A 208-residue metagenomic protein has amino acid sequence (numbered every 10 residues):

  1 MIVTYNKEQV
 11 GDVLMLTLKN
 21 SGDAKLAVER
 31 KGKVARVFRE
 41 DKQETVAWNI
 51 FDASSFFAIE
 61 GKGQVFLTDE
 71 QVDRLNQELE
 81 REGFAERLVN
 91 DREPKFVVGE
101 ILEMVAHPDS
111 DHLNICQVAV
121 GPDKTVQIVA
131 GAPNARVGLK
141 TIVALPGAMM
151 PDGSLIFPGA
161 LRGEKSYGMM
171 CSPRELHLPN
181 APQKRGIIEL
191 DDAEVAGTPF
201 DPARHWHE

Functional and structural regions predicted by a protein language model:
M1-E208: Phosphate-backbone binding interfaces of nucleic-acid-interacting proteins
